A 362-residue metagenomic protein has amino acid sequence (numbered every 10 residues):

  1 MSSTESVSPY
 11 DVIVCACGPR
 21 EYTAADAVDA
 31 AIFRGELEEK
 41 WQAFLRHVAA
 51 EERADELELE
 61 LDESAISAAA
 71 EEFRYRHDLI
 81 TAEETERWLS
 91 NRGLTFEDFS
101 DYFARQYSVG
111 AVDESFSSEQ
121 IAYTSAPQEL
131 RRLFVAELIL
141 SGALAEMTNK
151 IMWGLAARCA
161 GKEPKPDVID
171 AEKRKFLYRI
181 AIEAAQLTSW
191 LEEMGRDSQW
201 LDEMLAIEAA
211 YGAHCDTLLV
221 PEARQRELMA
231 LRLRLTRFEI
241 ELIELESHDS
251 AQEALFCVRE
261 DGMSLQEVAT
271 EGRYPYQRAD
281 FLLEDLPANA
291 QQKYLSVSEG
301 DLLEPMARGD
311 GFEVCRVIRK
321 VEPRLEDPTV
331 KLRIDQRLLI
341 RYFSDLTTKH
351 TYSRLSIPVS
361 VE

Functional and structural regions predicted by a protein language model:
M1-A16, R20-E362: Peptidyl-prolyl cis-trans isomerase
